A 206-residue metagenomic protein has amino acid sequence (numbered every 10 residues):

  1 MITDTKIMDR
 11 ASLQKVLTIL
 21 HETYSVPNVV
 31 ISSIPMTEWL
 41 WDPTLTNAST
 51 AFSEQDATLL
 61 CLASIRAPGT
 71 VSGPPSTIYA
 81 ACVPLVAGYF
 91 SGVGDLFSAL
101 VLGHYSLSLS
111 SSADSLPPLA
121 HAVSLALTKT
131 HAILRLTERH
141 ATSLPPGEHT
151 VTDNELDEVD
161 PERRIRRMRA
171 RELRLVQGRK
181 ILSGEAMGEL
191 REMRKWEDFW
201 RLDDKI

Functional and structural regions predicted by a protein language model:
M1-T77, V86, A113-P117: Conserved phosphate/ATP/ADP-binding segment of small-molecule kinases
I2, L20-P27, H104-S111, L125-H140: Change "in soluble alpha/beta enzymes" to "in soluble alpha/beta proteins
I31-S32, G94, A122: Conserved small-residue
A51-S53, L102-G103, P145-P146: Short, surface-exposed linear patches
T77-G92, L96, A132, L144-E148: A structural signal for small-residue-enriched, beta-sheet-centric alpha/beta enzyme cores and oligomeric scaffold folds
Y89-D114: Short, small-residue alpha-helix embedded
A113-I206: Charged C-terminal helix
